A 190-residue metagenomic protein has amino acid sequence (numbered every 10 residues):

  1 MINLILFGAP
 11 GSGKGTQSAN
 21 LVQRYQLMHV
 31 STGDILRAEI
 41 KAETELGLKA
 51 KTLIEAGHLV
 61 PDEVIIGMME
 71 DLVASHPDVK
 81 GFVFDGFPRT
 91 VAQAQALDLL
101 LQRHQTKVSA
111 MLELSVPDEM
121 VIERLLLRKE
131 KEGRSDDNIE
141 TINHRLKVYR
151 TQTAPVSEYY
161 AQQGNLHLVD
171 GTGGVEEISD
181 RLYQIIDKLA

Functional and structural regions predicted by a protein language model:
M1-A190: Glycine-rich phosphate-binding loop of ATP-dependent small-molecule kinases
